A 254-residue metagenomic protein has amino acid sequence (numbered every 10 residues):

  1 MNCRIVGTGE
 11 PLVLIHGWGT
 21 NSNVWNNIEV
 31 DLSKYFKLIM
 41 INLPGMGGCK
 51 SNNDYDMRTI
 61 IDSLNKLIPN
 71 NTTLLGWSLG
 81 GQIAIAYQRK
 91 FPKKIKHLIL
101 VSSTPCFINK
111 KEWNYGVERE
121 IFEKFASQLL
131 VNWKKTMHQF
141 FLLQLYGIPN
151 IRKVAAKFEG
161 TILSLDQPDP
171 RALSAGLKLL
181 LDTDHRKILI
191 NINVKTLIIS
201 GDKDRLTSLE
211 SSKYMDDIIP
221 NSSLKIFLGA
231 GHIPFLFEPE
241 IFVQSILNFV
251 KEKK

Functional and structural regions predicted by a protein language model:
R4-K50: Conserved HGGG/HGGXW glycine-rich cap/lid loop of the alpha/beta-hydrolase fold
N27-V30, I39-L75, K90, Q244: Active-site loop/oxyanion-hole signature of alpha/beta-hydrolase fold enzymes
G76-G80, A84: Gly/Ala-rich beta-loop-alpha elbow adjacent to hydrolase catalytic centers
R89, I95-L129: Flexible "cap/lid" loop of the alpha/beta hydrolase fold
L130-T183, K187-I188: Conserved alpha/beta-hydrolase catalytic His-Asp/Glu region
I192, I198-S200: Short beta-strand/loop motif that positions the catalytic acidic residue of the alpha/beta-hydrolase fold
K203-T207: Acidic catalytic loop of the alpha/beta-hydrolase fold
S222-K254: Catalytic active-site module of serine/aspartate enzymes centered on a nucleophile-bearing elbow/loop
